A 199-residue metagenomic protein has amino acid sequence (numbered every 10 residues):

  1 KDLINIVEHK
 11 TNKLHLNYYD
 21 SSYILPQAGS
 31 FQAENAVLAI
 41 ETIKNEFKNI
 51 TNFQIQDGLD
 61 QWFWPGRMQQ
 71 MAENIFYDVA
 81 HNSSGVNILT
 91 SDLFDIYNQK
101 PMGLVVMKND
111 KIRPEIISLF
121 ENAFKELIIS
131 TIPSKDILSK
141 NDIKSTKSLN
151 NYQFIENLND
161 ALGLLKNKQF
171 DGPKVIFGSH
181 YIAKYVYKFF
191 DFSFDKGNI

Functional and structural regions predicted by a protein language model:
K1, V79-A80, V105-N109, S130-P133 (+1 more regions): Structural motif
K1-L3, K10-H15, N74, I117-P173: C-terminal helical cap/extension that packs against the catalytic core of soluble nucleotide-cofactor enzymes
D2, F63, S83-S84, D110-I112 (+3 more regions): Short alpha-helical
K10, Y19-E126: Nucleotide phosphate-binding/pyrophosphate-handling subdomain across enzymes that bind or process nucleotide phosphates
N74-F76, P101-G103, F170-H180: Generic beta-sheet signal
V86-N87, P114-I116, L138-K140, Y185-K188: Short glycine-/acidic-enriched loop or helix-start segments at secondary-structure transitions that form or flank
P101-M102, K125-S130, K174, F194-I199: Short hydrophobic/aromatic-enriched beta-strand-loop microsegments
H180-I199: Glycine/aspartate-rich loop-and-adjacent alpha/beta segment that forms the canonical ThDP
